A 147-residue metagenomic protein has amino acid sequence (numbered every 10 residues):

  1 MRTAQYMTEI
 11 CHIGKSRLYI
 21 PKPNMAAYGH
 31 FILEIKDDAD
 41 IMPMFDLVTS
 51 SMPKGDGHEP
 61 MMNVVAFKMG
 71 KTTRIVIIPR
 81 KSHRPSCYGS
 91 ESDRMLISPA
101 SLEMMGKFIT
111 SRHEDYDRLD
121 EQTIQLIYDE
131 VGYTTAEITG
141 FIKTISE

Functional and structural regions predicted by a protein language model:
M1-E147: HIT superfamily nucleotide-processing domains
